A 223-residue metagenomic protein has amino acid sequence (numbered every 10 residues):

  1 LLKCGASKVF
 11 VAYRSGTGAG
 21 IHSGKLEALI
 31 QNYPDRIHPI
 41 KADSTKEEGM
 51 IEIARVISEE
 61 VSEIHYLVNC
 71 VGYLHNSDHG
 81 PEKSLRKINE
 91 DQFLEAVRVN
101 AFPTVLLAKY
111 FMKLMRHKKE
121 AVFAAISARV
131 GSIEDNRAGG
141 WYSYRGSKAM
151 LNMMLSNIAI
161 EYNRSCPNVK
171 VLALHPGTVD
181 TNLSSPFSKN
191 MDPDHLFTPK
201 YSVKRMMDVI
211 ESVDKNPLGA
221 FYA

Functional and structural regions predicted by a protein language model:
C4, E60-V61, L74-S77, Y110-K119: A short helix-coil junction within the Rossmann-fold of NAD(P)-dependent oxidoreductases
G5-G24: Conserved glycine-rich Rossmann-like NAD(P)H-binding loop of the short-chain dehydrogenase/reductase
I30-E48: Rossmann-fold cofactor-recognition segment
S44-E63: Conserved Rossmann-fold cofactor-binding substructure of NAD(P)-dependent oxidoreductases
Y73-S77, P81-V97, A101-F102, R116-S165: Catalytic loop of short-chain dehydrogenase/reductase
P103-A108, M206: Conserved internal alpha-helix within the Rossmann fold of NAD(P)-dependent oxidoreductases
N152, Y162-V179, P217-F221: Conserved Rossmann-fold SDR core element
A173, T181, S185-A223: C-terminal helical subdomain
